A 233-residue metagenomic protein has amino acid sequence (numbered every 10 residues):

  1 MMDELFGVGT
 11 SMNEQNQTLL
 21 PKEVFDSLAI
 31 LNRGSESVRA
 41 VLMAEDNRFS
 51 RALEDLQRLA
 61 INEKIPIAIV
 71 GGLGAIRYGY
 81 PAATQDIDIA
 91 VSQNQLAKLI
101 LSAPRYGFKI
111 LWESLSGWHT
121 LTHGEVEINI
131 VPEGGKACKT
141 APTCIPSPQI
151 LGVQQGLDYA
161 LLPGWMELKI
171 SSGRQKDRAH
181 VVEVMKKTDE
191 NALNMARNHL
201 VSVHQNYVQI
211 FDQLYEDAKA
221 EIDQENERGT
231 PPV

Functional and structural regions predicted by a protein language model:
M2-V233: Compositionally biased terminal segments of proteins
